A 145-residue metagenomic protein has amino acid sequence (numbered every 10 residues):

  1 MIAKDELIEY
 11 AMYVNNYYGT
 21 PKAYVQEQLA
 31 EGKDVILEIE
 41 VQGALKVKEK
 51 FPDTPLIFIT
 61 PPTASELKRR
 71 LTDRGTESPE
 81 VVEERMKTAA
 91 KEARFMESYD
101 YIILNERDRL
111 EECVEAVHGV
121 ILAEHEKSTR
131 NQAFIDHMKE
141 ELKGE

Functional and structural regions predicted by a protein language model:
M1-I8, R70-E77, G119-A123: Conserved AAA+ ATPase "sensor/coupling" helix adjacent to the nucleotide-binding pocket
M1-V35, Q42: ATP-dependent small-molecule kinase phosphotransfer cores that center on conserved nucleotide phosphate-binding segments
E27-A30, K48-P52, A93-M96: Conserved catalytic network of the ASCE P-loop NTPase/AAA+ motor domain
V35-E40, E49-D73: Conserved phosphate-donor/acceptor-positioning beta-strand/loop module used by diverse small-molecule
Q42-G43, R109: Alpha-helix capping/helix-boundary segments
K46, E66, E112: Phosphate- and divalent-cation-binding pockets in alpha/beta enzyme and binding domains that engage nucleotide-derived
P79-R94: Conserved catalytic-core segment of NTP-binding enzymes
R94-E145: NTP-dependent small-molecule kinase module
